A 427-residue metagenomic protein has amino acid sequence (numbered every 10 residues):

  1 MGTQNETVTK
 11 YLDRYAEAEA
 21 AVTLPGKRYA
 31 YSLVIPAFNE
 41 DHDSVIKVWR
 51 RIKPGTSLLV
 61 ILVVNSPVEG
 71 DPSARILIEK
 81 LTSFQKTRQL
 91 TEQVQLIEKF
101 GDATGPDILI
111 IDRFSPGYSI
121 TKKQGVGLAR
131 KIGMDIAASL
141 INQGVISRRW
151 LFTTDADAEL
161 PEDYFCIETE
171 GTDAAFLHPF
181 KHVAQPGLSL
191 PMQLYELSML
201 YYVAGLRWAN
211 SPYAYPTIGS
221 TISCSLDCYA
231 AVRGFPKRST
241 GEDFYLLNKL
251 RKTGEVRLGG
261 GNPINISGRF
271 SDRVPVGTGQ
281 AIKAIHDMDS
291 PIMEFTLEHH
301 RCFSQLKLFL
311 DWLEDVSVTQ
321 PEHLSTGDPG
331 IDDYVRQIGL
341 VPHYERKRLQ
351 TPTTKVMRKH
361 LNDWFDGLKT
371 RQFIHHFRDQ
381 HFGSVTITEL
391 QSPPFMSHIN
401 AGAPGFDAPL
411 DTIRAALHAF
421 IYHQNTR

Functional and structural regions predicted by a protein language model:
M1-L59, V63-E69: N-proximal low-complexity "stem/linker" segments adjacent to membrane-targeting elements
M1-T3, A284-R427: Terminal low-complexity segments of carbohydrate-biosynthetic enzymes
H42-D43, V145-E170: Acidic donor-binding/catalytic loop of UDP-sugar-dependent glycosyltransferases, especially processive GT2
D71-R148: Active-site-proximal specificity loops/subdomain of glycosyltransferases
I167, A174-M192: Short beta-strand-to-loop element that shapes/binds the nucleotide-sugar donor at the catalytic cleft/hinge
V203-S223: A recurrent flexible, glycine/aromatic-enriched loop bordering the glycosyltransferase active site that acts as
R238, L250-N265: Catalytic donor-sugar/metal-binding loop of nucleotide-sugar-dependent glycosyltransferases
R238-Y245: Acidic donor-binding loop at a coil-to-helix junction in glycosyltransferase catalytic cores that engages
